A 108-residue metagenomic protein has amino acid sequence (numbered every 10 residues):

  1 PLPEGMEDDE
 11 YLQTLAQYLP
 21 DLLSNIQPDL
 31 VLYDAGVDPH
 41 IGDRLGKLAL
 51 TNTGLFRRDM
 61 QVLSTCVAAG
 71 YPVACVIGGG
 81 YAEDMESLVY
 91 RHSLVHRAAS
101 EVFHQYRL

Functional and structural regions predicted by a protein language model:
P1-L108: A general "terminal functional-core" signal
